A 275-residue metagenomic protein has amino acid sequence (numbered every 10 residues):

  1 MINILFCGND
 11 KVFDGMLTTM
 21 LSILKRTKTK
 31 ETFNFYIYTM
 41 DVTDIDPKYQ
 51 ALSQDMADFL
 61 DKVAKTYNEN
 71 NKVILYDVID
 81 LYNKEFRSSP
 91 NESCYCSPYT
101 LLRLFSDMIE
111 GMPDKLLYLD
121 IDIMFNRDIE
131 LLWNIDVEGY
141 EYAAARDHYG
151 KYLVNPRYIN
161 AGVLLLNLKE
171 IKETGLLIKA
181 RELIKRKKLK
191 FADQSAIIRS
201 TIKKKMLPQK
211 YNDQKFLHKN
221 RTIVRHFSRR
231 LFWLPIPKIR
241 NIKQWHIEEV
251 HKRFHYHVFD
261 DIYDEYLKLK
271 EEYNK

Functional and structural regions predicted by a protein language model:
I2, T27-Y36: Short loop->beta transition adjacent to catalytic acidic/histidine clusters or analogous donor-positioning motifs
I4-K11: A conserved hydrophobic helix/loop-capping motif in glycosyltransferases and polysaccharide synthases
F13-E31: Histidine-anchored nucleotide/phosphate-binding helix
F33-D41, A144: Short internal beta-strands
T43, Y49-M108: Active-site-proximal specificity loops/subdomain of glycosyltransferases
I79-L81, P98-R146, P156-Y158, L165-L166: GT-A fold catalytic core of metal-dependent nucleotide-sugar glycosyltransferases, centered on the diacidic
A145-H148, Y158-R240: Catalytic core and acceptor-binding pocket of nucleotide-sugar-dependent glycosyltransferases
H218-K275: C-terminal catalytic/acceptor-binding lobe
